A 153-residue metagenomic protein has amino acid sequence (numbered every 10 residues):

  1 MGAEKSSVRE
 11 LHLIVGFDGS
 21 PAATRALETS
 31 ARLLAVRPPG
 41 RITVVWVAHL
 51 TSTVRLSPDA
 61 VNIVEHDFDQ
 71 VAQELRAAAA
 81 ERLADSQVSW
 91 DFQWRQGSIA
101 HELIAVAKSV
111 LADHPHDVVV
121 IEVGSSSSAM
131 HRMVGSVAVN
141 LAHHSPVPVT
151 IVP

Functional and structural regions predicted by a protein language model:
M1-V8, E81-V119, S128: Structural beta-alpha unit
G2-N62: Small/aliphatic-rich secondary-structure junction motif
A26-L27, V54-S57, E102-A105, H131-M133: Short, well-ordered secondary-structure micro-motifs
T43-V45, D91-R95, T150: General small-molecule cofactor/ligand-binding pocket signal
A60-I63, S109-V110, V139: Short, hinge-like loop/turn segments at secondary-structure boundaries
V61-E74: A short acidic, glycine-rich active-site loop that binds or catalyzes chemistry on phosphate/adenosine moieties
V118-H144: Glycine-rich, Arg-bearing micro-motifs that act as flexible, cationic patches
A142-P153: Short, flexible loop segments at boundaries between secondary-structure elements
